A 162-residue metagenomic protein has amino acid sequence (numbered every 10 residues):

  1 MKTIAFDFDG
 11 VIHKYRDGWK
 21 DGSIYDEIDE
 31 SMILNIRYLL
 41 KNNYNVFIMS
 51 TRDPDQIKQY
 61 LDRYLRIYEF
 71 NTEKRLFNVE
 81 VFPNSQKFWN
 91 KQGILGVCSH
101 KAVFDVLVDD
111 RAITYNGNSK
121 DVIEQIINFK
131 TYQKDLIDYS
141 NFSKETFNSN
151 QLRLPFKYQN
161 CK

Functional and structural regions predicted by a protein language model:
M1-K162: HAD-like aspartate-dependent phosphatase fold
